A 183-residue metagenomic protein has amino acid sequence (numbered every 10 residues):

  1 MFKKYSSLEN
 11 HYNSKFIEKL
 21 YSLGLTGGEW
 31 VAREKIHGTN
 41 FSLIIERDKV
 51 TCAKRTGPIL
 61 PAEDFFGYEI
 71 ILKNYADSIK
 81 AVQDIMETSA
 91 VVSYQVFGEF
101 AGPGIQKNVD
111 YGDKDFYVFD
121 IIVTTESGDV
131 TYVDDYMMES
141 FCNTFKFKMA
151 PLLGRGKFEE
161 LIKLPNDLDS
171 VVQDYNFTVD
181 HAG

Functional and structural regions predicted by a protein language model:
M1-G183: Core nucleotide-handling region used for phosphoryl-transfer chemistry
